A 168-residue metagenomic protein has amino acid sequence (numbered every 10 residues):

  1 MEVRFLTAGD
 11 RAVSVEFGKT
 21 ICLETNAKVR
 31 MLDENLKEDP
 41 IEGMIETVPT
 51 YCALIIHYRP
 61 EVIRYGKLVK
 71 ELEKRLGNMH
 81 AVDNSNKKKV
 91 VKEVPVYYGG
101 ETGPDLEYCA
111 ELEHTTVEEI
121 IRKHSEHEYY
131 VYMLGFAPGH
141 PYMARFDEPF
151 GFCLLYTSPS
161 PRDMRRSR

Functional and structural regions predicted by a protein language model:
M1, G151-L155: Glycine-rich, charged/polar anion/phosphate-binding loops that engage phosphate groups from diverse ligands
M1-A81, S85-K88: Generic N-terminal segment detector
G9, F17, F136, F146 (+1 more regions): Fold-independent oxyanion-binding glycine-rich loops and adjacent beta-strand/coil segments at enzyme active sites
V90-V96: Surface-exposed, non-catalytic interaction/assembly patches
V96-F150: Anionic-ligand-binding alpha/beta catalytic cores of soluble enzymes and soluble regulatory domains that recognize
Y156-R168: Single conserved hydrophobic/aromatic residue that forms the stacking wall/gate of nucleotide- or nucleobase-binding
